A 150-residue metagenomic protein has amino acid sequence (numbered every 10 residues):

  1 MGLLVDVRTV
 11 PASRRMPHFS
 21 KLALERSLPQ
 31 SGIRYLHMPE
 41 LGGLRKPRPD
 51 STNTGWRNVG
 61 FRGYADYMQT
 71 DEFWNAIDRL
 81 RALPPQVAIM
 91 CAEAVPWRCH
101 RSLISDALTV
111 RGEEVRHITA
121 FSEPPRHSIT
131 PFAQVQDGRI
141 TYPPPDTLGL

Functional and structural regions predicted by a protein language model:
M1-L150: Residues lining hydrophobic/aromatic ligand-binding pockets adjacent to catalytic sites
